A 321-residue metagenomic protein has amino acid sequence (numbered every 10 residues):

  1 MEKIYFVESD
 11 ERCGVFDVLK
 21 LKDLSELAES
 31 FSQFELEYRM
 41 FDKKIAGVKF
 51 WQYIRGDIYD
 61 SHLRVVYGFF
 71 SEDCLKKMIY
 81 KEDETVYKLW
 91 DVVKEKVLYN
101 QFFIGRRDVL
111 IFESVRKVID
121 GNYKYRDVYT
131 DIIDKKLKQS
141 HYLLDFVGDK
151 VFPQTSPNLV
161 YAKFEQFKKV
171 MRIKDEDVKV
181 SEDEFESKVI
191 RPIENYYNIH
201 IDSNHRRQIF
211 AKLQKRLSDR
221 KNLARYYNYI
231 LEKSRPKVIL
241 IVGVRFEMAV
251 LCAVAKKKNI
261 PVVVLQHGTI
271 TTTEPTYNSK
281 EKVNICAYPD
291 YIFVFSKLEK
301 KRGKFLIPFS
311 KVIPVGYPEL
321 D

Functional and structural regions predicted by a protein language model:
M1-D321: Catalytic-core helical/loop segments in enzymes performing group transfer/polymerization on anionic/lipid-linked
